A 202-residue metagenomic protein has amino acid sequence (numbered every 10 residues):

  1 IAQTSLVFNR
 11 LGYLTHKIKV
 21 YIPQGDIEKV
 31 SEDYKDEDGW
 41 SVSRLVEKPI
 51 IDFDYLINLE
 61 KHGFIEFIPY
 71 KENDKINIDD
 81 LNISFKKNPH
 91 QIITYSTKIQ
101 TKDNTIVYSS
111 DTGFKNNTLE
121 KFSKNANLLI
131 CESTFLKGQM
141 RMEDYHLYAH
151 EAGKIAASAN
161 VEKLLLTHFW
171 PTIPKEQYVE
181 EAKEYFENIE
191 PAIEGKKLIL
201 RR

Functional and structural regions predicted by a protein language model:
I1-V107, N117-E120, Q177-R202: Binuclear metal-dependent hydrolase catalytic cores
D111: Conserved acidic
F114-K197: Cap/insert and terminal regions of metallo-dependent hydrolase folds
